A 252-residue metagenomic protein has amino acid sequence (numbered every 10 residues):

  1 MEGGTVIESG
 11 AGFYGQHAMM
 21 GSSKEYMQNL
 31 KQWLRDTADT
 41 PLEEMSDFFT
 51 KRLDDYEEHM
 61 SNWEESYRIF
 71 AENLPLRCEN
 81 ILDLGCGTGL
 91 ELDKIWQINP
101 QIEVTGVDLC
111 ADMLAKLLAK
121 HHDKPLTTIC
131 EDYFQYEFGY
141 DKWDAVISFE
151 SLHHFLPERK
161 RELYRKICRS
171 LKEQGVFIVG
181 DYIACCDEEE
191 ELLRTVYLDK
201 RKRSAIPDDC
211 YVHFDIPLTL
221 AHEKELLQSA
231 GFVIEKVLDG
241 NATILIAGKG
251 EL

Functional and structural regions predicted by a protein language model:
V6-T40: N-terminal auxiliary segments of SAM/dcSAM-dependent transferases
D36-E64: Class I SAM-dependent methyltransferase Rossmann-like catalytic core, especially the SAM/SAH-binding loop
N62-R77: Conserved alpha-helix/loop element of class I SAM-dependent methyltransferases that forms part of the SAM/SAH-binding
L82, T88-Q135: Class I SAM-dependent methyltransferase SAM/SAH-binding core
I147: A conserved beta-strand element that flanks and buttresses the S-adenosyl-L-methionine
E162-E173: A short glycine-rich, Lys/Arg-flanked "PGG" loop and its adjoining helix->strand segment in the class I
G180-A230: C-terminal alpha-helical "lid/dimerization" subdomain adjacent to the S-adenosyl-L-methionine
A230-L252: Core SAM-dependent methyltransferase catalytic element
